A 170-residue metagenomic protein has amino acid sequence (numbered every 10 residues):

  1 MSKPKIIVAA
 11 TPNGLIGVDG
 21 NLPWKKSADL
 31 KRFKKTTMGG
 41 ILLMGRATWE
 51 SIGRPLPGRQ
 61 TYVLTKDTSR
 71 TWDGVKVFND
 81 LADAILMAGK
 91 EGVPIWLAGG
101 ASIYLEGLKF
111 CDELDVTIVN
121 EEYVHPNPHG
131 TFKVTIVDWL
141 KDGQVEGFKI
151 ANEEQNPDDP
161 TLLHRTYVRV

Functional and structural regions predicted by a protein language model:
S2-V170: Enzymes that bind and transform nitrogen-containing heteroaromatic metabolites
